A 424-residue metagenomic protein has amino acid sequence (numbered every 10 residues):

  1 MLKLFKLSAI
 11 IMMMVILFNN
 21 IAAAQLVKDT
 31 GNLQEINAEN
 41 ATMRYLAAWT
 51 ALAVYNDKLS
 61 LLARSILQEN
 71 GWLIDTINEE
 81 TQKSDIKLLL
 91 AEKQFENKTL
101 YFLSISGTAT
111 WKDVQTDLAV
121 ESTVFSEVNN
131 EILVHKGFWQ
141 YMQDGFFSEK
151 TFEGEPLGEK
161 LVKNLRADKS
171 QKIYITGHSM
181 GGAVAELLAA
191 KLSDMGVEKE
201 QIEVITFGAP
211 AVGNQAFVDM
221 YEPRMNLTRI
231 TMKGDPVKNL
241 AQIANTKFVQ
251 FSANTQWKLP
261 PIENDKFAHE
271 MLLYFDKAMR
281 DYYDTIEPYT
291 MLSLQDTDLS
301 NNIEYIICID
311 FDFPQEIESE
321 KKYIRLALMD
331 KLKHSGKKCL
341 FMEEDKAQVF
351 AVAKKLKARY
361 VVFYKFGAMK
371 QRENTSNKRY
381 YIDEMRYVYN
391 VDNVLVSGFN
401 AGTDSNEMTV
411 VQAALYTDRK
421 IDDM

Functional and structural regions predicted by a protein language model:
M1-L7: Positively charged n-region of N-terminal signal peptides that target proteins for export
S8-N19: Bacterial N-terminal signal peptides
Q25-F95: N-terminal low-complexity, Ser/Thr- and acidic-residue-enriched intrinsically disordered segments
Q25-L33, F147-T176, E186, A190-E304: Serine hydrolase/lipase
L73-T176, D194-Q201, M220, R224-N226 (+1 more regions): A conserved cap/lid and substrate-binding interface adjacent to the catalytic center of lipid-processing enzymes
A211, T290-K337, D422-M424: A structural "domain/chain start" motif
L292-I307, Y387-M424: C-terminal/domain-edge helix-coil "capping" segments
E304-D310, A347-E373: A short, hydrophobic beta-strand-centered structural micro-motif
